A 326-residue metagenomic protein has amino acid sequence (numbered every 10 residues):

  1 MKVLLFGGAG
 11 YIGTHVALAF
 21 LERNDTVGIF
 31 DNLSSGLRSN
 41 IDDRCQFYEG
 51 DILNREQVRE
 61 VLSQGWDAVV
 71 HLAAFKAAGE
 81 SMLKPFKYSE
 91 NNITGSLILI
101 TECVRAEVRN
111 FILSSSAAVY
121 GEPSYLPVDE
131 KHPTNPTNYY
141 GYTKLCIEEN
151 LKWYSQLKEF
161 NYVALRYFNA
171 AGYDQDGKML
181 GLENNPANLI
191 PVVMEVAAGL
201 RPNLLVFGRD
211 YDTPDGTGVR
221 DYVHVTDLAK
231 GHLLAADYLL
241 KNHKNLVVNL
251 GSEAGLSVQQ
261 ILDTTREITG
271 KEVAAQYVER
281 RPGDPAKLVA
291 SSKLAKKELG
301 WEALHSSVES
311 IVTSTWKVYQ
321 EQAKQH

Functional and structural regions predicted by a protein language model:
M1-Y173: N-terminal Rossmann-like NAD(P)+-binding domain of SDR-like oxidoreductases, especially those catalyzing
G8, G36-R38, G50, G79 (+9 more regions): Glycine-centered small-residue hotspots that permit tight backbone geometry or close packing
R38, F168-L189, G199-R220: Short, flexible, glycine-rich and Lys/Arg-enriched loop motifs at helix boundaries that contact anionic partners
Q46, S124-Y125, P133, Y139 (+5 more regions): Short capping/connector residues at structural and topological boundaries
S89, T137-L145, M179-P191, D221-Y222: Short-chain dehydrogenase/reductase
V192, A198-H326: C-terminal substrate-binding subdomain of Rossmann-fold SDR/epimerase-dehydratase oxidoreductases
